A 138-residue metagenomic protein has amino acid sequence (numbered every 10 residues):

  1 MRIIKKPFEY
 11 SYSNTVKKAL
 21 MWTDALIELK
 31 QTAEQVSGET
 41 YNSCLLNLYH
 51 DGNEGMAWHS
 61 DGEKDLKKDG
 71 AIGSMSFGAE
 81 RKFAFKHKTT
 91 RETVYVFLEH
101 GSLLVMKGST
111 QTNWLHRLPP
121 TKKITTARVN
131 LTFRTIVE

Functional and structural regions predicted by a protein language model:
M1-E138: Non-heme Fe(II) oxygenase metal-center motifs and adjacent flexible, charged/small-residue loops
